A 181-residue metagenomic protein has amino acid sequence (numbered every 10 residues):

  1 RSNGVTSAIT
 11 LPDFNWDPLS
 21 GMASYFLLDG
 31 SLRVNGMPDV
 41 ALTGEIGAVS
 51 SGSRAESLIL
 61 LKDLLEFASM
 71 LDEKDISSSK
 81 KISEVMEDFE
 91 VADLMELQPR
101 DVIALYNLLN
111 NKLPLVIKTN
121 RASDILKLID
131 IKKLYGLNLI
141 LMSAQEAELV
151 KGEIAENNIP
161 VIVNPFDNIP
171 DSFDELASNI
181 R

Functional and structural regions predicted by a protein language model:
R1, P114, A155-R181: His/Asp/Glu-enriched, well-ordered alpha-helical/loop segment that forms or immediately abuts the divalent-metal
S2-L139: Polyanionic/metal-chelating signatures
P18-L19, L126-K127, L149-G152, P170-F173: Extracytoplasmic/secreted cell-surface and envelope-processing proteins
D39-L42, S57, E146-L149, F173-D174: Short C-terminal domain-edge/linker segments immediately following a structured domain
A104, D124, L149-V150, S178: Short acidic active-site motifs
V116-N120, N138-A147, F166-D171: Catalytic beta/alpha-barrel core
K132, K151-N158: Acidic (Asp/Glu)-rich catalytic clusters
